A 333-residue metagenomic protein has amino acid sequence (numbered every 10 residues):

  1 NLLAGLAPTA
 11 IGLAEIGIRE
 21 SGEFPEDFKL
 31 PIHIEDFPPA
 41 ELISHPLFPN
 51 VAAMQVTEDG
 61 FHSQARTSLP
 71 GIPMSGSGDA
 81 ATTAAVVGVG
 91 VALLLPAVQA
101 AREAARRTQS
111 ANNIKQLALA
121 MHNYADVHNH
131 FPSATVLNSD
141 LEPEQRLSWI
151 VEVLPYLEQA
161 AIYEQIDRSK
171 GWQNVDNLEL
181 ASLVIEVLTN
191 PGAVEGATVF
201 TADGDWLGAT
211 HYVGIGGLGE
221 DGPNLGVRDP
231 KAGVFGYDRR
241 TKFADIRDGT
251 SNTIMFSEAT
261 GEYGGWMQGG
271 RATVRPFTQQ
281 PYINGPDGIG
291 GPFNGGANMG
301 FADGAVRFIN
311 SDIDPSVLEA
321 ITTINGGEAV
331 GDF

Functional and structural regions predicted by a protein language model:
N1-L94: Signature of soluble extracytoplasmic/periplasmic domains of secreted precursors and cell-surface proteins
I11, F28, I34, E41-L42 (+7 more regions): A generic alpha-helix propensity feature with a strong bias for hydrophobic helices
G71-A120, D126: Amphipathic alpha-helical segments typified by the pilin-like N-terminal helix that continues immediately C-terminal
A104-F333: Surface-exposed loop/linker segments characteristic of extracytoplasmic
